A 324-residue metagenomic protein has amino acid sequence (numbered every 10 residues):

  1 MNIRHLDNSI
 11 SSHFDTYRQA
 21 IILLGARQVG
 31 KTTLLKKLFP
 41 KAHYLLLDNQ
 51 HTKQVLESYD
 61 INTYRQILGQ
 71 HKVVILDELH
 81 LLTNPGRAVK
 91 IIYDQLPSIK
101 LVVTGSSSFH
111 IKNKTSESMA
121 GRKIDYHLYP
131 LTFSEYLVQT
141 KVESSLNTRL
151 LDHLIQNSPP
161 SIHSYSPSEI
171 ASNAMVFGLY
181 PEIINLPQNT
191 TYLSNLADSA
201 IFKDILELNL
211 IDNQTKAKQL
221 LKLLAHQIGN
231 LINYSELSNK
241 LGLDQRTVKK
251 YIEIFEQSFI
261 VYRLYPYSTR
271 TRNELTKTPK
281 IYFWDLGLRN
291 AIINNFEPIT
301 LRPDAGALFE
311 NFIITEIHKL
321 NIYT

Functional and structural regions predicted by a protein language model:
M1-D15: Pre-Walker A adenine-sensing motif
A20-L23: Hydrophobic anchor at the beta1->P-loop junction of P-loop NTPases
K31-T32: Conserved lysine of the Walker
A42-V73: Short glycine-rich substrate-engagement loop in P-loop NTPases that contacts/grips substrate
G86-F109, S116-S118: Conserved catalytic/switch belt of AAA+ P-loop NTPases
S106, K114-H226, N230: Interdomain motor-coupling "hinge/lid" segment immediately C-terminal to the ATP-binding subdomain of NTP-driven enzymes
I184-T324: Accessory nucleic acid-recognition modules appended to NTPase machines
